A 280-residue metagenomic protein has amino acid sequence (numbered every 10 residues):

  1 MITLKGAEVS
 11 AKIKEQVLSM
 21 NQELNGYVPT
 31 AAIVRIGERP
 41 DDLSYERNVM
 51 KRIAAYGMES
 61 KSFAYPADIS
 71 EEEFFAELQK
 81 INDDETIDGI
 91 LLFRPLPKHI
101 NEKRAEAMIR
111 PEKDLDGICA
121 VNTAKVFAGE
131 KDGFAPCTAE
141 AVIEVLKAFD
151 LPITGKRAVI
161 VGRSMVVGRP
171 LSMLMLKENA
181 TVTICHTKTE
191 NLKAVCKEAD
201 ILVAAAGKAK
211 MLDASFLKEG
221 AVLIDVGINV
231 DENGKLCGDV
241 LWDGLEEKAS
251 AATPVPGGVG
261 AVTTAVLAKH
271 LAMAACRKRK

Functional and structural regions predicted by a protein language model:
M1-Y27: Positively charged, low-complexity intrinsically disordered leader regions
V28-E38: Short beta-strand segments enriched in small/hydrophobic residues
I36-N48, G133-V222, D231, K235-E246: Glycine-rich phosphate/diphosphate-binding loop of Rossmann-like nucleotide-binding domains
I53-A67, V182-I184: Short beta-strand elements in bilobed, periplasmic/extracellular small-molecule ligand-binding domains
E73-E85: Short, well-structured alpha-helical segments in soluble
L91-I153: Anion-binding alpha/beta catalytic cores of soluble intermediary-metabolism enzymes, centered on
R94, A206, V226-G227: Glycine-rich, N-terminal phosphate-binding loop of Rossmann-like dinucleotide-binding domains
K103-T123, G227-R279: Rossmann-fold NAD(P)-binding glycine/threonine-rich loop
